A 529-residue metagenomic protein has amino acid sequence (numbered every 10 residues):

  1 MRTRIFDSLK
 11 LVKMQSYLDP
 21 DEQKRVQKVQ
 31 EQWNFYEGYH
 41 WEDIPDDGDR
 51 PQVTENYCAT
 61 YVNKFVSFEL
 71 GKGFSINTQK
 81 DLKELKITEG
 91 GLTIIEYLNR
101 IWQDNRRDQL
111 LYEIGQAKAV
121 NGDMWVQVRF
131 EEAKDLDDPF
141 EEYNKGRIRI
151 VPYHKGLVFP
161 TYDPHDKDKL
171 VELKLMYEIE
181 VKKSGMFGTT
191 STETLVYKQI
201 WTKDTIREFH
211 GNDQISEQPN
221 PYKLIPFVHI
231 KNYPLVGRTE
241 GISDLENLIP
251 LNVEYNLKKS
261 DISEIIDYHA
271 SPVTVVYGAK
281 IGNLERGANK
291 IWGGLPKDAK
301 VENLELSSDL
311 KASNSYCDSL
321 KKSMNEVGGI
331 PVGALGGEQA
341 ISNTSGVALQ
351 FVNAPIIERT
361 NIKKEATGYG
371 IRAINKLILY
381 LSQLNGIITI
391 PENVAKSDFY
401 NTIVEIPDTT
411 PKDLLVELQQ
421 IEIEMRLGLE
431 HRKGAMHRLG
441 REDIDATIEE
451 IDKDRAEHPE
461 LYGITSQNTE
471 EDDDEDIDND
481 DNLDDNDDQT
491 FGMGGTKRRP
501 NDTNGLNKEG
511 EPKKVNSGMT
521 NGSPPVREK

Functional and structural regions predicted by a protein language model:
M1-V151, N504, E509, M519-N521 (+1 more regions): Extended, helix-rich architectural segments
I5-F6, F140, M186-F187, L461-I464 (+1 more regions): Short, aromatic- and cysteine-enriched interfacial helices/patches that mediate contacts at lipid membranes
Y36, D104-Y112, K118-W125, G237 (+10 more regions): Short secondary-structure junctions and interdomain/linker hinges
N63-F74, V120-M124, N247-E264, K376: Short, hydrophobic/amphipathic alpha-helical patches that form generic packing surfaces within helical domains
G90-I94, W102-L110, K118, N247 (+5 more regions): Short amphipathic alpha-helical segments
Y112-V236: Extended, regular secondary-structure scaffolds
F209-Q350, E392: Extended, charged amphipathic alpha-helical segments
W292-A299, A312-S315, S319-K529: C-terminal helix-loop subdomains that flank or include functional centers
